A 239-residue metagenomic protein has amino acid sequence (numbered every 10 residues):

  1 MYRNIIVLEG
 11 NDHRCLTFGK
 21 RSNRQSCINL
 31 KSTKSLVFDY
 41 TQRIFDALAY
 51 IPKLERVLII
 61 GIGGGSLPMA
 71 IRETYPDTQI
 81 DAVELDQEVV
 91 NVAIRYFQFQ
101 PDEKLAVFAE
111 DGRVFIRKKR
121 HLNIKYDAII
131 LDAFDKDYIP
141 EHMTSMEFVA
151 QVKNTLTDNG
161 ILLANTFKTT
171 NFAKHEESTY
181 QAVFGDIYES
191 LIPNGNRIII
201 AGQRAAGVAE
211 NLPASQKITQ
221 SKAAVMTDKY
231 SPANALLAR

Functional and structural regions predicted by a protein language model:
M1-I51, E73: Rossmann-like AdoMet
Y2-I6, Q25-K31, R197-R239: SAM/dcSAM-binding transferase cores
K20, G61, E84, D135 (+2 more regions): A mature extracytoplasmic/lumenal domain signature
S22-Q25, F134-D137, L162: A short, flexible beta-alpha/helix-coil linker loop
K31-K34, D137, L163-T166: Second-shell loop/turn segments in exported
S35-L36, T41-D158, Y188, N194: The AdoMet/dcAdoMet-binding core of the Class I SAM-like
M146-N211: C-terminal substrate-binding/active-site "lid" region of AdoMet-derived donor-dependent transferases
